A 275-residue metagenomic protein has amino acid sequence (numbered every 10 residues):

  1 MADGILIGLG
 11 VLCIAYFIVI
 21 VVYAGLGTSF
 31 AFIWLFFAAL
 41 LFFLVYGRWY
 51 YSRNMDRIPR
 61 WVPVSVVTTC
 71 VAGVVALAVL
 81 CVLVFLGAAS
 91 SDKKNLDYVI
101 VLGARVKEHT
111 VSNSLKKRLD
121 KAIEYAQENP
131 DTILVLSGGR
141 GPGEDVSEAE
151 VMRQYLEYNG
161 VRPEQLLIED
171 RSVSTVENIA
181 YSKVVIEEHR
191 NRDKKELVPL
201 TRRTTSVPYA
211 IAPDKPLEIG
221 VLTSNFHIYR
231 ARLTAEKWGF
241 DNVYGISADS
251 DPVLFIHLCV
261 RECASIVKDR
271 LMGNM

Functional and structural regions predicted by a protein language model:
M1-G4, I58-V62, P252-I256, V260-C263: Structural motif marking the loop-to-transmembrane transition
A2-Y51: Membrane-embedded alpha-helical segments of integral membrane proteins
G8-A15, T69-V75, V79, V260 (+1 more regions): Lipid-exposed faces of alpha-helical membrane segments in multi-pass integral membrane proteins
I20, Y46-Y50, N54-M55, N129 (+3 more regions): Generic alpha-helical secondary structure signal
F43-S90: Transmembrane alpha-helices and immediately adjacent membrane-cytoplasm interface residues in multi-pass integral
V79-R261, L271: A structural signal for short, hydrophobic/glycine-enriched beta-strand patches
V267: Acidic, metal-coordinating catalytic segment for phosphate/diphosphate chemistry, firing primarily on the Nudix
